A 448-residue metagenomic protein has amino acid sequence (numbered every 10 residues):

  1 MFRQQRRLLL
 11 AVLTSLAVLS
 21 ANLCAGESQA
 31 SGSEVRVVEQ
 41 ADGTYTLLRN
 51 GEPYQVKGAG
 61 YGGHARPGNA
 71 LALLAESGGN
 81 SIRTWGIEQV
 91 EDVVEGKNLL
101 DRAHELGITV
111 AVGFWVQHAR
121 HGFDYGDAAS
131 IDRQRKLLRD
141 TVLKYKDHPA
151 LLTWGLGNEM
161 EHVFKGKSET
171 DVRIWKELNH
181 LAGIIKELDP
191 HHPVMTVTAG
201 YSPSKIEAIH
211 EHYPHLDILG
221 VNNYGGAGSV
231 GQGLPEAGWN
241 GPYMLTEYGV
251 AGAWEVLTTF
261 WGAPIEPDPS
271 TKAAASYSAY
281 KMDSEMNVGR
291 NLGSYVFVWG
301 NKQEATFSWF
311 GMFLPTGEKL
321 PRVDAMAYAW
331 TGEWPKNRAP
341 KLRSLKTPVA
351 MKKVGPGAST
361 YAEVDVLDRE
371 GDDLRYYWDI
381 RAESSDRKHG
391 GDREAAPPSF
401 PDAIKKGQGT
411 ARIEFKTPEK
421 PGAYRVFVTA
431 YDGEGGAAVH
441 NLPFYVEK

Functional and structural regions predicted by a protein language model:
A11-N22: Bacterial N-terminal signal peptides
A41, L48, E52-L216, R381-E383 (+1 more regions): Active-site mouth of glycoside hydrolases
A41, R49, P235-R393, D402-T410 (+2 more regions): Substrate-binding clefts and catalytic carboxylate motifs of secreted carbohydrate-active enzymes
D171-Y277: Noncatalytic carbohydrate-binding groove/subsite architecture in carbohydrate-active enzymes
K416-P421: Short, surface-exposed loop/turn segments at beta-strand-coil junctions that are enriched for proline with nearby
H440-V446: C-terminal edge beta-strand
